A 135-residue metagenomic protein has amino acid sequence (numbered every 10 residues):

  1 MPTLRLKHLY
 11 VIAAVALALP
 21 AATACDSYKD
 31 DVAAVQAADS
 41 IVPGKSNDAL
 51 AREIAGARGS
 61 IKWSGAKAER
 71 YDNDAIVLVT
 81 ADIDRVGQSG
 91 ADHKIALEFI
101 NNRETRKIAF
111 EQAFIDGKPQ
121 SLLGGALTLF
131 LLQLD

Functional and structural regions predicted by a protein language model:
P2-V11: Bacterial N-terminal signal peptides that target proteins for export
V11-L19: Hydrophobic helical h-region of N-terminal Sec-dependent signal peptides in bacterial secretory/periplasmic proteins
C25-D135: Cystatin/cathelin-like cysteine-protease inhibitor module
